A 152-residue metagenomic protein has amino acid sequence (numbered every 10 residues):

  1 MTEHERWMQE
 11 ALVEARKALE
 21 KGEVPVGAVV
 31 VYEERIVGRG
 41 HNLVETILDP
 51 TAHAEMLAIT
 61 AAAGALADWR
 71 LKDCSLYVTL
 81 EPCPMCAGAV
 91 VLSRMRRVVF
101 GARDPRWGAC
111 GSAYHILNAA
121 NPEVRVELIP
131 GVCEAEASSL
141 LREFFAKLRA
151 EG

Functional and structural regions predicted by a protein language model:
M1-A18, P82-G152: Zinc-dependent deaminase
G22, R70, R94: Conserved functional loop/turn residues at catalytic and ligand-binding sites
V26-E34: Short beta-strand scaffold segments in enzyme catalytic cores
Y32-E33, T60, K72: A cytosolic small-molecule/anion-sensing beta-strand core signal
T46-M56: A short, polar/charged loop-to-alpha-helix boundary motif
D68-L80: Immediate flanking context of iron-sulfur cluster ligation sites
